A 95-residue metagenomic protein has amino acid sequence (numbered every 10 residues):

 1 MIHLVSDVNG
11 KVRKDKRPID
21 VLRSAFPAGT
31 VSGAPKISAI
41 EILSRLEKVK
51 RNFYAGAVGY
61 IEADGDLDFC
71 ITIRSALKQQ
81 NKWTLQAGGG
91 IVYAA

Functional and structural regions predicted by a protein language model:
M1-A95: Conserved hydrophobic core element of enzyme catalytic domains
